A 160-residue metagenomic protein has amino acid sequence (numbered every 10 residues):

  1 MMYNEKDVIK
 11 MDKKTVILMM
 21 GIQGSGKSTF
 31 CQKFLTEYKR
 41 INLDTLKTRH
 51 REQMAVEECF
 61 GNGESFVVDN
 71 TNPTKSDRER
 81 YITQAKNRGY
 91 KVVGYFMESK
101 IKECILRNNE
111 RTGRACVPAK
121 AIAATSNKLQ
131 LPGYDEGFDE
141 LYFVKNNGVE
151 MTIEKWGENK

Functional and structural regions predicted by a protein language model:
M2-M20, S25, K33, E37-K39 (+1 more regions): Conserved GTP-binding G-domain of TRAFAC-class P-loop NTPases and closely related GTPase folds
V16, S65, K91-Y95: Structural motif
M20, S25-R80: Conserved substrate/cofactor phosphate-moiety recognition/catalytic segment in nucleotide-dependent phosphotransferases
Y38, N62, R88-V93, G137-E140: Short glycine-/polar-rich loops that comprise or flank the Walker A/P-loop and associated switch/sensor motifs
Q53, K75, E79, E98 (+1 more regions): Amphipathic alpha-helical transducer elements in NTP-driven molecular machines
T74-K75, R80-R107: Mid-chain, well-packed structural core segment of small domains
